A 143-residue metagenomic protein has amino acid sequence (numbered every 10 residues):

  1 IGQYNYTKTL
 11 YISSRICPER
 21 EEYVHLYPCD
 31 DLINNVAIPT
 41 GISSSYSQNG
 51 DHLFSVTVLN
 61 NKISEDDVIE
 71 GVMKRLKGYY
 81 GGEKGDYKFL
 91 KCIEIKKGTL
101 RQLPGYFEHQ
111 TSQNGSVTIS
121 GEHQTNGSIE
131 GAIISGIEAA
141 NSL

Functional and structural regions predicted by a protein language model:
I1-I69, R75-Y79: Mid-domain catalytic core of redox enzymes that form a hydrophobic substrate pocket/lid adjacent to a catalytic redox
S45, T99, N126: Flexible, glycine-rich phosphate/dinucleotide-binding loops and adjacent beta-alpha linkers at cofactor/substrate
L59, I93-I95, S120-H123: Short, loop-centered acidic/histidine patches that primarily coordinate divalent metals
I63-S64, K91, Q124-G127: Short, surface-exposed alpha-helical recognition segments that flank or form part of ligand/macromolecule-binding
V68-N114: Flavin (FAD/FMN) cofactor-binding core of flavoprotein oxidoreductases
I69, M73, A132-L143: Short, amphipathic alpha-helical "lid/cap" segments that border enzyme active or binding sites
E108-I137: Short FAD-binding loop at a beta-strand-to-alpha-helix junction that anchors the flavin cofactor in diverse
